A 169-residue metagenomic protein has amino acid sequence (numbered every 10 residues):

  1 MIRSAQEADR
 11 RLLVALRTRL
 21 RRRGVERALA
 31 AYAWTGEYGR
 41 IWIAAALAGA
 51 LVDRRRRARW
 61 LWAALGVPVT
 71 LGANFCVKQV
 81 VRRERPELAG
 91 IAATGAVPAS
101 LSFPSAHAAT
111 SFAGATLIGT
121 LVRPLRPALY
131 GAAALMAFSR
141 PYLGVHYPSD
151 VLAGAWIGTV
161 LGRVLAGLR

Functional and structural regions predicted by a protein language model:
M1-I43, N74-S100: N-terminal transmembrane-helix/juxtamembrane module of multi-pass inner/ER membrane proteins
G24-V25, R55-R59, E87-L88, V122-A128: Membrane-helix interface segments
I43, A63, V67-L71, A155 (+1 more regions): Alpha-helical transmembrane spans of integral membrane proteins, capturing the lipid-embedded, hydrophobic core of TM
A48-G72: Interfacial segments of alpha-helical transmembrane regions
G49, N74-R82, G119, G162-R169: Membrane-water interface at transmembrane helix exits
R54, Q79-E87, V145-S149: Transmembrane helix-loop junctions in multipass membrane proteins, especially transporters and channels
A64-V80, P127-S139: Small-polar-interrupted transmembrane alpha-helices in polytopic inner-membrane proteins
G90-R169: Membrane-embedded catalytic cores of phosphoryl/pyrophosphoryl-handling enzymes
